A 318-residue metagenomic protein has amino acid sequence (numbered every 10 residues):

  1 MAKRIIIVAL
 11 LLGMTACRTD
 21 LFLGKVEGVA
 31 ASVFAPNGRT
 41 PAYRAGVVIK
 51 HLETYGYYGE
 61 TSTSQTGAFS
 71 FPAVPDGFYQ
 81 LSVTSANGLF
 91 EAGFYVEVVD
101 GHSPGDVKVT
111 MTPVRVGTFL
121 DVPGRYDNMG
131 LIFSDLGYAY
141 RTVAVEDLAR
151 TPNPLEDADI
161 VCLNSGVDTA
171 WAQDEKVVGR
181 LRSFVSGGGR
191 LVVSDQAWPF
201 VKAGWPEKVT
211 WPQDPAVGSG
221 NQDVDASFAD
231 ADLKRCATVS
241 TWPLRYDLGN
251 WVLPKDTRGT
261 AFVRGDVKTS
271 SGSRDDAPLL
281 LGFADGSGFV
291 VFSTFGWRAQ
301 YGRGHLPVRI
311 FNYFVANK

Functional and structural regions predicted by a protein language model:
A2, A16-A35: Bacterial Sec-dependent N-terminal signal peptides
R18-L21, E97-T118: Extracellular beta-sheet/turn segments enriched in Thr/Pro/Gly and aliphatic residues
G24-K25, F78-L81, V209-A216, S271-L279 (+1 more regions): Extracellular ligand-binding/catalytic regions of CAZymes and related secreted enzymes and adhesion modules
P41, H51-P72: Short, acidic Ser/Thr/Gly-rich low-complexity loop/linker segments typical of extracellular and cell-surface proteins
G59-E60, A86-D106: Structured interaction patches on ligand/partner-binding surfaces of diverse proteins
V74, G117-V209: Helical hinge/lid and interdomain linker segments adjacent to catalytic or ligand-binding clefts that mediate domain
P75-N87: A short, solvent-exposed beta-strand micro-motif common in secreted/extracellular proteins
T169-G249, L253, R303-L306, N312-V315: A glycine-rich, often tryptophan-bearing local segment used as a flexible ligand/cofactor-contacting loop or short
